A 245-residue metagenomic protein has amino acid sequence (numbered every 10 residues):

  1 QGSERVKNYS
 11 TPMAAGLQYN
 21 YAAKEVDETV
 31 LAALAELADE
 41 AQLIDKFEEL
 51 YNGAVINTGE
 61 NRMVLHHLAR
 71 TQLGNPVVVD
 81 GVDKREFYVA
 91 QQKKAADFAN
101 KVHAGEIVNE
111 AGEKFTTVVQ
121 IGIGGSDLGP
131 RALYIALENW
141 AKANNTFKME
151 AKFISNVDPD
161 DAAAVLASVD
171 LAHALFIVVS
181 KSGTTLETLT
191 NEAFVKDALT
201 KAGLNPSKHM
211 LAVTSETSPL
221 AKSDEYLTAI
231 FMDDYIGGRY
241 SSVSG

Functional and structural regions predicted by a protein language model:
R5-A111: Extended, charge-enriched "interface" segments that sit outside catalytic cores
D97-G105, G112-G245: Glycine-rich phosphate-binding loops that contact phosphosugars or nucleotide phosphates
